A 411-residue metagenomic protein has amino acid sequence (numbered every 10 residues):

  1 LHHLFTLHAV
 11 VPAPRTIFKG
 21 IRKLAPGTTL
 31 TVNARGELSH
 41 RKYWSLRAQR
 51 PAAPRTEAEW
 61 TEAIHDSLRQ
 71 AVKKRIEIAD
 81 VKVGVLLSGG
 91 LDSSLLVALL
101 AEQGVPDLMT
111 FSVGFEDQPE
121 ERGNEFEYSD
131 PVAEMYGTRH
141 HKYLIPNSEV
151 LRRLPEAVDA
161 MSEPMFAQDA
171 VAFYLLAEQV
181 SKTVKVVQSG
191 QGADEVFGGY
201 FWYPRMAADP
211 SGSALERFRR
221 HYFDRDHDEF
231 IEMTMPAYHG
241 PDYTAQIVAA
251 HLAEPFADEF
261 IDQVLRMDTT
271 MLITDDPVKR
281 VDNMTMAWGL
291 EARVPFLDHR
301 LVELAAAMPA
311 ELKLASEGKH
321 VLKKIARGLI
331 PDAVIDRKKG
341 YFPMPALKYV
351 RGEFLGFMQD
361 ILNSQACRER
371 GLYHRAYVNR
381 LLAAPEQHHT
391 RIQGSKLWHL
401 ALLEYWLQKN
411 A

Functional and structural regions predicted by a protein language model:
L1-A58: N-terminal segments that mediate ammonia production and transfer in glutamine-dependent amidotransferase systems
H3-A9, M267-D275, K396-N410: Short, hydrophobic/amphipathic alpha-helical patches that form generic packing surfaces within helical domains
K23-L24, D336, S395: A short, structural micro-pattern
K23-P26, V81, M271: Short, basic and Ser/Thr-rich N-terminal targeting/leader segments
A34-R35, R47-V264, V278, N283-L329 (+5 more regions): ATP-dependent adenylate-handling active sites, centered on carboxylate activation for C-N bond formation
I330-T390: PAPS-dependent sulfotransferase catalytic core
